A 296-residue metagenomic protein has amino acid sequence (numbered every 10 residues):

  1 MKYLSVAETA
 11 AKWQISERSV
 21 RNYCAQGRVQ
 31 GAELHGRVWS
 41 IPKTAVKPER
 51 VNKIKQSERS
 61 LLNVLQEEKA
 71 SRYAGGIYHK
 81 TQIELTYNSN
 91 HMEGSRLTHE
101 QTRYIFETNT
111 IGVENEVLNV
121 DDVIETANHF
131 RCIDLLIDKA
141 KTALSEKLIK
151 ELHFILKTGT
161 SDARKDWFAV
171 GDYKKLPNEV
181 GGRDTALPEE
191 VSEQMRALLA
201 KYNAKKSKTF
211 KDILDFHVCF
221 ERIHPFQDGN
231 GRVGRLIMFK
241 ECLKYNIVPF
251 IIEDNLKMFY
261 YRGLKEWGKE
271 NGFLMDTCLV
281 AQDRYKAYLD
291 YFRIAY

Functional and structural regions predicted by a protein language model:
M1-W13, E17-V29, L34-Y296: FIC/Doc superfamily catalytic core
